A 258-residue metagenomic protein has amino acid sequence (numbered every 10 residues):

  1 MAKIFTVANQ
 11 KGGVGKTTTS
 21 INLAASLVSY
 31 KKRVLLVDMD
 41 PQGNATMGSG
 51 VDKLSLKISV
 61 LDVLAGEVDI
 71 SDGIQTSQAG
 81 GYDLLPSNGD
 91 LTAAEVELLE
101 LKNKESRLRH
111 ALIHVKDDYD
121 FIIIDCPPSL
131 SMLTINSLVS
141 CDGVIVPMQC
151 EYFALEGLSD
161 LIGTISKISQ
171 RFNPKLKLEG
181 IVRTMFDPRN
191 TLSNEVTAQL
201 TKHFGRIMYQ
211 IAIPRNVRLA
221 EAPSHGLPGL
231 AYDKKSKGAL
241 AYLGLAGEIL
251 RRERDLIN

Functional and structural regions predicted by a protein language model:
M1-N258: P-loop NTP-binding core
